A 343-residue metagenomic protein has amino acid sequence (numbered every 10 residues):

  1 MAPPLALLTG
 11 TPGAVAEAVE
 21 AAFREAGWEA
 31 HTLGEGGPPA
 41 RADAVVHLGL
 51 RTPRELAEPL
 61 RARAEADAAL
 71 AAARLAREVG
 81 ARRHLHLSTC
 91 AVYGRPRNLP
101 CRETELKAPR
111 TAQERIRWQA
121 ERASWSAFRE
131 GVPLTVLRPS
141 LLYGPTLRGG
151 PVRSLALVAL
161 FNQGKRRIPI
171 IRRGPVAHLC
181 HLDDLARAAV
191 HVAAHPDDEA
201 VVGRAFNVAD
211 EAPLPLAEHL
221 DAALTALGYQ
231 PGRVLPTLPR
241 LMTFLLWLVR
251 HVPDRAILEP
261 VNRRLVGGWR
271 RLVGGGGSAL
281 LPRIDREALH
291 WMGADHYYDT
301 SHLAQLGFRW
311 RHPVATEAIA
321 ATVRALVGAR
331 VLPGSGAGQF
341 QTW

Functional and structural regions predicted by a protein language model:
P4-W28: N-terminal Rossmann NAD(P)H-binding glycine-rich loop of SDR-like oxidoreductase domains
L33-E78, V92-R95: NAD(P)H-binding glycine-rich loop region in Rossmannoid oxidoreductase-like domains and their noncatalytic homologs
R54, L87-P100, L142-L147, P151: Conserved catalytic-site region of short-chain dehydrogenase/reductase
L70-I116, T135: Conserved Rossmann-fold NAD(P)-dependent oxidoreductase catalytic core, especially the SDR/UDP-sugar
W118, Y143-L157, H191-F206: Glycine/proline-rich active-site loop of Rossmann-fold NAD(P)-dependent oxidoreductases
E130-V136, S140-A177, L182, A223: NAD(P)-dependent short-chain dehydrogenase/reductase
H191-R286, G334-G336, F340-T342: Mid/C-terminal beta-alpha module of Rossmann-like enzyme folds, strongest in SDR-family dehydrogenases/epimerases
P282-D285, L289-R309, P313-W343: Amphipathic terminal alpha-helices
